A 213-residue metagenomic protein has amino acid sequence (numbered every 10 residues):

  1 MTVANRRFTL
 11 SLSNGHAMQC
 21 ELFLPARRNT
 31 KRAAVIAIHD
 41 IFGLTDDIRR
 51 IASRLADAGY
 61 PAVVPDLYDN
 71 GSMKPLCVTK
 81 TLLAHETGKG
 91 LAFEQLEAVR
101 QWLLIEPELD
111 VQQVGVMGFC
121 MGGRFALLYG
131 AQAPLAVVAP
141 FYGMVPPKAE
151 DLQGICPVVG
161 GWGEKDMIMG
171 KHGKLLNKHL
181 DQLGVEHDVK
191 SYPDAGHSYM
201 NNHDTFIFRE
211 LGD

Functional and structural regions predicted by a protein language model:
R7-L109, S198-G212: Serine-hydrolase catalytic machinery in alpha/beta-hydrolase-like enzymes
V63-P65, F141, K190: The conserved SAM/SAH-binding core of class I Rossmann-like methyltransferase domains, concentrating on the hydrophobic
A98-I155: Primarily recognizes the serine-hydrolase "nucleophile elbow" in alpha/beta-hydrolase and SGNH/GDSL folds
Q153-V158, L183-E186: Short, proline-enriched alpha-helix->beta-strand connector loops that line the catalytic pocket of alpha/beta-hydrolase
G160-W162: Short beta-strand/loop motif that positions the catalytic acidic residue of the alpha/beta-hydrolase fold
E164-M167, D194-G196: Acidic beta-to-alpha connecting loop that harbors the catalytic carboxylate
M167-G173: Conserved alpha/beta-hydrolase "acid-adjacent" motif
L180-T205: Catalytic histidine neighborhood in serine/cysteine hydrolases with alpha/beta-hydrolase-type architecture
